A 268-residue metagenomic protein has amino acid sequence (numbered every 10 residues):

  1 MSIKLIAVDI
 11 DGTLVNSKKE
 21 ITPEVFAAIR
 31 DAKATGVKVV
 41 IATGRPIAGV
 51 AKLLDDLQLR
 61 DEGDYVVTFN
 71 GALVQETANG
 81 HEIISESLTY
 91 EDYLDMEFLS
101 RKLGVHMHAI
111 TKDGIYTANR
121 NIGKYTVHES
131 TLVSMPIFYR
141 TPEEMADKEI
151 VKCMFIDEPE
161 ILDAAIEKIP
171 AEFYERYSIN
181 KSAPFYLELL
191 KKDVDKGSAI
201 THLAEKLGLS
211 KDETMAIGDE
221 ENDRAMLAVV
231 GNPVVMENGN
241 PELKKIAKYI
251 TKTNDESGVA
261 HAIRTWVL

Functional and structural regions predicted by a protein language model:
M1-L5, T22, E188-L268: Mg2+-dependent phosphoryl-transfer enzymes with acidic/Ser/Thr/Gly-rich catalytic loops
K4-K18: Asp-based phosphoryl-transfer active-site loop
P23-G123: Active-site phosphate-binding/coordination module
V25, V50-L54, A165, I169 (+3 more regions): Hydrophobic packing residues within well-ordered alpha-helices of enzyme cores
G36-V40, D64, K152, D212-E213 (+1 more regions): Short active-site oxyanion
E62, N70, F173-E175, V229-V230 (+1 more regions): Short, structured coil segments at secondary-structure junctions
L99, L103-I217, R224, N238: Conserved acidic, metal-coordinating active-site core of Asp-based, Mg2+-dependent phosphoryl-transfer enzymes
